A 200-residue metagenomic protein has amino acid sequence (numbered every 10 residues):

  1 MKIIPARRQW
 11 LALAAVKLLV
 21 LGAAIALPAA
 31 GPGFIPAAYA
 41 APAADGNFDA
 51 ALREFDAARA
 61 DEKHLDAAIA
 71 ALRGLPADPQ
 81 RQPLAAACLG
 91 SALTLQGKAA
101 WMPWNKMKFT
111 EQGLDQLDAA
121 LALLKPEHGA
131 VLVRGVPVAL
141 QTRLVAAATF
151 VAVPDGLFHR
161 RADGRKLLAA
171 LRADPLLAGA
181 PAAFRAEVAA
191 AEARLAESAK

Functional and structural regions predicted by a protein language model:
M1-A12: N-terminal secretory signal peptides that target proteins for export/translocation
I35-I69: N-terminal leader/linker segments that initiate helical-solenoid repeat arrays
A43-R53, Q80-A99, G135-V153, A186-R194: Amphipathic alpha-helical repeat scaffolds of TPR domains
A57-A71, M107-P126, R160-L168: Helix-turn-helix repeat elements of alpha-solenoid scaffolds
A58-R59, L95-W104, H128, V151-F158 (+1 more regions): Short coil/turn linking the two alpha-helices of tandem helical-hairpin repeats
G74-A85, A119-A139, D174-A182: Flexible helix-coil transition and linker loops at the boundaries of alpha-helical arrays
Q80-K125: Mid-chain, structured segments of secreted extracytoplasmic proteins
D174-K200: Terminal, low-structured helical/coil segments at or just beyond the last alpha-helical repeat
